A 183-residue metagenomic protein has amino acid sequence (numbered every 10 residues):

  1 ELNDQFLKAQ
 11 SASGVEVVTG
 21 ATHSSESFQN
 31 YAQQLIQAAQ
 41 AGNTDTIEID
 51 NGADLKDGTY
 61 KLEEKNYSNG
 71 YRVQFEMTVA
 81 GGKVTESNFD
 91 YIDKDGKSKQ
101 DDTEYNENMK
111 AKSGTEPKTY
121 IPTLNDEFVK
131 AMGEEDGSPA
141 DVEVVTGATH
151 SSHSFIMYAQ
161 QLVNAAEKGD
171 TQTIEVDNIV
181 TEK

Functional and structural regions predicted by a protein language model:
E1-D54, E63-K183: Active-site- and interface-proximal helix/loop "cap" or "latch" segments in soluble metabolic and energy-transducing
